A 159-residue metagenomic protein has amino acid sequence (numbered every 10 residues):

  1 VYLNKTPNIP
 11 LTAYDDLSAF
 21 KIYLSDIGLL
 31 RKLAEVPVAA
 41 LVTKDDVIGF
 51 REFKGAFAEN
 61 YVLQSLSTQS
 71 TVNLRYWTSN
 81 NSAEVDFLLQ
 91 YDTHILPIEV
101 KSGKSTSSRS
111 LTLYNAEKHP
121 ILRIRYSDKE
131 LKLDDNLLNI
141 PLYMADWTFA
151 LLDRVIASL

Functional and structural regions predicted by a protein language model:
V1-V85: Accessory nucleic acid-recognition modules appended to NTPase machines
P7-P10, I98, S110-L111: Short beta-alpha junctions and helix-cap segments that line functional grooves
K21, I95-P97, L122: Short active-site oxyanion
V62, L66, V85-K104: Conserved catalytic cores of phosphodiester-cleaving nucleases, focusing on short active-site segments
T71-N73, H94, P120: A generic structural signal for alpha->beta connector loops
W77-S79, Y126, A145: Conserved beta-strand termini and adjacent loop/short-helix elements that scaffold enzyme active sites in alpha/beta
S102-L142: Catalytic cores of nucleic-acid endonucleases
L131-L159: Basic, glycine-rich
